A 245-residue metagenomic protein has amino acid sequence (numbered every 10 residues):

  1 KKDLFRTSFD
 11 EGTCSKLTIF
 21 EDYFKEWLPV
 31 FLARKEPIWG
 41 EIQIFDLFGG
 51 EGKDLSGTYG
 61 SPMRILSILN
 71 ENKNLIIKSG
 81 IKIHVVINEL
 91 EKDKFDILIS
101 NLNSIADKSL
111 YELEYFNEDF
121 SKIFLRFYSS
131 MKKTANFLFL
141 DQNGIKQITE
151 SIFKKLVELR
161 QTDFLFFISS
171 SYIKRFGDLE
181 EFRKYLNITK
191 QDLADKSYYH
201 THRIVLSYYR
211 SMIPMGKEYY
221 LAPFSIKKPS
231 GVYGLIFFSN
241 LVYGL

Functional and structural regions predicted by a protein language model:
K1-E21, K25-L245: Class I S-adenosyl-L-methionine-dependent methyltransferase catalytic core
